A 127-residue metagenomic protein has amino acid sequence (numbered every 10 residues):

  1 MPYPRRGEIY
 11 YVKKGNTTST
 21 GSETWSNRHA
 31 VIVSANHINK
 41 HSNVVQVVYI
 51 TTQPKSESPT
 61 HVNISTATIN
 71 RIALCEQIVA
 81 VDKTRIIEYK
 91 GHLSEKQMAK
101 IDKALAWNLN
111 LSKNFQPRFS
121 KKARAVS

Functional and structural regions predicted by a protein language model:
M1-S127: Conserved functional hotspots at enzyme active or ligand-binding sites that engage polyanionic ligands
